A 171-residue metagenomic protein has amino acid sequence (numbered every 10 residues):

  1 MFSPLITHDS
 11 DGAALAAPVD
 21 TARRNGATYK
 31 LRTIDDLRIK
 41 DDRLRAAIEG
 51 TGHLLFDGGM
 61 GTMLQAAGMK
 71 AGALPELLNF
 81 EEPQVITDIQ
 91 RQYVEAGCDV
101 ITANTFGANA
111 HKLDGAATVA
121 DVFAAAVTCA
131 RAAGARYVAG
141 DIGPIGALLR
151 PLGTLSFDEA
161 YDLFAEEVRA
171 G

Functional and structural regions predicted by a protein language model:
M1-H8, P18, A22-G171: Domain-level signal for soluble alpha/beta catalytic cores
